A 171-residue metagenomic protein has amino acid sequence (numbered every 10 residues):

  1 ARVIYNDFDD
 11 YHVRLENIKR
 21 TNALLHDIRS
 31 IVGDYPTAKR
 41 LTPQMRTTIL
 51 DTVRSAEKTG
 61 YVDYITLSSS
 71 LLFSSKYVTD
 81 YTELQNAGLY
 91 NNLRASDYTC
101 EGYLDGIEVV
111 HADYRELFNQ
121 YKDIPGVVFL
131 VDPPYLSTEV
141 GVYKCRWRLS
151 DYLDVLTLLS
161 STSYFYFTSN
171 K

Functional and structural regions predicted by a protein language model:
A1-D9, S69-F73, D123-E139: Conserved proline-anchored active-site loop of SAM-dependent methyltransferases that bridges a beta-strand
R2, L104-I107, T162-Y164: Short active-site oxyanion
V3-L104, S150-L153: Class I S-adenosyl-L-methionine-dependent methyltransferase module
F8, A112-L117: Conserved SAM/SAH-binding loop
A95-D113, I124, V131: Alpha/beta-hydrolase fold catalytic core
F118-K122: Short conserved loop adjoining the S-adenosyl-L-methionine
P125-K171: Conserved acidic-Pro-Pro-aromatic motif
